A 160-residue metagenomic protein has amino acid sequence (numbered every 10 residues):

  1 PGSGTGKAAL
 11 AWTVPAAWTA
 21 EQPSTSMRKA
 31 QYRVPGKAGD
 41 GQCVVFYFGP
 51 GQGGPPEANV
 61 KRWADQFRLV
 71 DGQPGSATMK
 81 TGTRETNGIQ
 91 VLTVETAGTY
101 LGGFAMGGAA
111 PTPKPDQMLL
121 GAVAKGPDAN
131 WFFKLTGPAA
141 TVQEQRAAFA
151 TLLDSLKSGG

Functional and structural regions predicted by a protein language model:
P1-A9, F104, A109-P111, G160: Compositionally biased, proline/threonine/alanine/serine-rich low-complexity intrinsically disordered stretches
K7-A9, T13-P15, M27-K29, A38-D40 (+3 more regions): Extracytoplasmic
A9, P50-A58, K114, A139-A147: Soluble non-cytosolic domains of exported or imported proteins
T13-V70: Secretory pathway targeting signatures of secreted, lumenal, and periplasmic proteins
W18, P127-G160: Surface-exposed amphipathic alpha-helical segments
S24-M27, V60-A124: Signature of long, low-cysteine stretches enriched in small and polar/charged residues
K37, F48-G51, A97-L101, D128 (+1 more regions): Solvent-exposed coil/turn segments that connect beta secondary-structure elements in extracytoplasmic/periplasmic
V44-F46, T93, F132-K134: Soluble periplasmic/extracytoplasmic beta-strand elements of cell-envelope proteins
